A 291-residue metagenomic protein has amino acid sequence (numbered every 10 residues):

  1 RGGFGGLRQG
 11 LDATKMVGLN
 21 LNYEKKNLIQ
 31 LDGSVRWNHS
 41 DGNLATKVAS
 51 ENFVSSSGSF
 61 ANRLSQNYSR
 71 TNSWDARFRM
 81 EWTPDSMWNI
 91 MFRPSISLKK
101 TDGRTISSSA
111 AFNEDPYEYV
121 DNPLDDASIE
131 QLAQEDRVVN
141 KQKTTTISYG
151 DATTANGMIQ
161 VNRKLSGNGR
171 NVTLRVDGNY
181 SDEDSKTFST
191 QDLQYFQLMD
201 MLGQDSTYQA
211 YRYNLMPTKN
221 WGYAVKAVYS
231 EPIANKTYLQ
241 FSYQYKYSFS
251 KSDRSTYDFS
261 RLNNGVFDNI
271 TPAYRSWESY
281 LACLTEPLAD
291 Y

Functional and structural regions predicted by a protein language model:
R1-Y291: Primarily recognizes Gram-negative and organellar outer-membrane beta-barrels
